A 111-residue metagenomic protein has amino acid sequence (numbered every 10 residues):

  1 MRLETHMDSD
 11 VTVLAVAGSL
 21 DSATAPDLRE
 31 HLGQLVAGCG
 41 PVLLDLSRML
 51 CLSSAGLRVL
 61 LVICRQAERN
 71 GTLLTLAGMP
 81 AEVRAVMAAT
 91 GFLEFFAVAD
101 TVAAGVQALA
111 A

Functional and structural regions predicted by a protein language model:
M1-A15: Short beta-strand/loop segment at the start of cytosolic alpha/beta domains
M1-L3, R29-E30, V106: Short low-complexity stretches enriched in small and charged residues
E4-H6, A77, A99: General small-molecule cofactor/ligand-binding pocket signal
D8-D10, S47, M79, A103: Conserved catalytic submotifs in the C-terminal HATPase_c
L14-V16, L44-D45: Conserved beta-strand segments of the P-loop GTPase G domain that flank and frequently precede/overlap
S22-F96: Amphipathic alpha-helical interaction surfaces in cytosolic regulatory modules
A97-A111: A charged, well-structured terminal subsegment
